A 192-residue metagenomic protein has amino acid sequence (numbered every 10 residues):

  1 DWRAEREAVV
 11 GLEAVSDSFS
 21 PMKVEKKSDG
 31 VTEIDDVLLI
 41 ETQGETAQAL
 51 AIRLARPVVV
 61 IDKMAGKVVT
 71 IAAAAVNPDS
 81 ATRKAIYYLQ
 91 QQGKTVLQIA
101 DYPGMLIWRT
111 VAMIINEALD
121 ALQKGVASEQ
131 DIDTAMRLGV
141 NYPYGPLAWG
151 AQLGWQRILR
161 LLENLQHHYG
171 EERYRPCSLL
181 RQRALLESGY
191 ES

Functional and structural regions predicted by a protein language model:
D1-M105, R109-M113, E117-K124, S128-S192: NAD(P)-dependent Rossmann-like dehydrogenase/reductase catalytic/cofactor-binding core
